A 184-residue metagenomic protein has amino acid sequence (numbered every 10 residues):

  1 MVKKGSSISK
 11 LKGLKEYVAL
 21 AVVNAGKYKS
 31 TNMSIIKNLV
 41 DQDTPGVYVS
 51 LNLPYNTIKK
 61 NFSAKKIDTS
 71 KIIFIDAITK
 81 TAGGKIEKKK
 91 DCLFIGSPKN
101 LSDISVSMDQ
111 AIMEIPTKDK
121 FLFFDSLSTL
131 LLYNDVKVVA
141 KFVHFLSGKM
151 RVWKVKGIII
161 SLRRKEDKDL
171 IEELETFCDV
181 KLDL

Functional and structural regions predicted by a protein language model:
M1-N61: Glycine-rich P-loop/Walker A and Walker A-like loops and their local beta1-loop-alpha1 context in P-loop NTPases
S6-S7, K65-P98: Nucleotide-state-sensitive switch-loop elements of NTP-binding domains
K15-Y17, Q42-T44, D68-S70, K154-V155 (+1 more regions): Short glycine-/polar-rich loops that comprise or flank the Walker A/P-loop and associated switch/sensor motifs
P54-K59, A82-G83, E166-D169: Short, charged/polar "capping" segments at the starts of alpha-helices and the immediately preceding loops
I58-I67, D169-T176: Short, aromatic/basic amphipathic alpha-helical patches
G84-K141: Phosphate-binding/switch loop-helix module in NTP-utilizing enzymes
V139-K165: Substrate-engagement module of ASCE P-loop NTPases
V155-K156, S161-L184: Phosphate-binding/switch region of NTP-binding enzymes
